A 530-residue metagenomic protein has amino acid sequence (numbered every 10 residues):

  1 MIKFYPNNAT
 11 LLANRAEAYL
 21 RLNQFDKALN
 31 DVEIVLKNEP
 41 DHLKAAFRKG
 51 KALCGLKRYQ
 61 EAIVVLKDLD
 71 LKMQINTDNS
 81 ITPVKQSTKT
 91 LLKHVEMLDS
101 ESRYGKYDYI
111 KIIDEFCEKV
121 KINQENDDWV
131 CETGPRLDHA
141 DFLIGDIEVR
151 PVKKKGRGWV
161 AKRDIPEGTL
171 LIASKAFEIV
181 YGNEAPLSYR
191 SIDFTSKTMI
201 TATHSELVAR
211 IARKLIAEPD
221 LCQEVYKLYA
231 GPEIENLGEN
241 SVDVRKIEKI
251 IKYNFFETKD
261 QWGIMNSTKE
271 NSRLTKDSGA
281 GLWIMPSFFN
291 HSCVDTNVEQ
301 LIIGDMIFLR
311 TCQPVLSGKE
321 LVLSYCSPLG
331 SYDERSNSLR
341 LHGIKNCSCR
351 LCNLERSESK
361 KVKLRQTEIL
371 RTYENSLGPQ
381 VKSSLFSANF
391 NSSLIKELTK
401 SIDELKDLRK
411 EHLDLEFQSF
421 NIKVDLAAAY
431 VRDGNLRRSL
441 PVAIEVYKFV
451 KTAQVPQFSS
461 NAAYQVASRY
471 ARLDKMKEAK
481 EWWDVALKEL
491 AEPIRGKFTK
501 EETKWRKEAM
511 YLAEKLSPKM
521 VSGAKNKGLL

Functional and structural regions predicted by a protein language model:
M1-Y109, K396, S401-E492, F498-L516: Alpha-helical protein-protein interaction scaffolds
N8, H42, Y59, A161-G168 (+3 more regions): Conserved tryptophan-centered aromatic signature that marks the ligand-binding surface of SH3 and related Trp-rich
I63, K67-L71, N79-K153, L516-L530: Intrinsically disordered, low-complexity, charge-biased linker/tail regions
S80-S87, W283-D433, R438, T503 (+1 more regions): C-terminal SET catalytic tail plus cysteine-rich post-SET Zn-binding segment of SAM-dependent SET-domain
Q124-S188, S287-C312: Conserved AWS/pre-SET-to-SET junction and N-terminal core of the SET lysine methyltransferase domain, specifically
W129-V130, E218-C222, K480: Membrane-associated feature with strongest affinity for ZDHHC
W159, A176, W505-L530: A eukaryotic intrinsically disordered, low-complexity regulatory tract that is acidic and Ser/Pro-rich, enriched
A173, E178-T296, L351: Catalytic cores of histone-lysine modification enzymes
